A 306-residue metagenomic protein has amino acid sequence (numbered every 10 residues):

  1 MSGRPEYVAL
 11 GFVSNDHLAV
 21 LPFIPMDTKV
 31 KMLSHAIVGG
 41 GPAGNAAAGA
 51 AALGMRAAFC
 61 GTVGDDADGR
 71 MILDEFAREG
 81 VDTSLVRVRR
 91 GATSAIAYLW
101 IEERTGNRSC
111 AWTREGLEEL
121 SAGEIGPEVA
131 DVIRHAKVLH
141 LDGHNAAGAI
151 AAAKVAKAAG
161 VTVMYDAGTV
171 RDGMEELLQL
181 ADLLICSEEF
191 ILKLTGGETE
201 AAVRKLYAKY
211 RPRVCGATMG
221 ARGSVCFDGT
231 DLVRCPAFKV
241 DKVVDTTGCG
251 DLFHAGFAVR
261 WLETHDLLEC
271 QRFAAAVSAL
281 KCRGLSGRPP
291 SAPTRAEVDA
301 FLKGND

Functional and structural regions predicted by a protein language model:
M1-T62, A67-D74, R78: Glycine-rich phosphate/adenosyl-contacting loop at the front of the ribokinase-like
M1-V8, K31, T199-D306: Conserved phosphate-binding/catalytic region of the ribokinase-like
F23-M32, I185-S187, V233-A237: Short glycine/proline- and charge-enriched loop/turn segments that cap or connect secondary-structure elements
M26-V30, A52-K137, V298-D306: Conserved N-terminal subdomain of the carbohydrate kinase-like
A51, K157, L262: Gly/Ala-rich phosphate-binding loop of Rossmann-like dinucleotide-binding domains, activating on the conserved
D131-V132, L177, A208: Structural alpha-helical scaffold elements that stabilize or flank donor/cofactor-binding regions in carbohydrate
K137-K205, G223: Conserved beta-alpha-beta core of the PfkB/ribokinase-like small-molecule kinase fold
